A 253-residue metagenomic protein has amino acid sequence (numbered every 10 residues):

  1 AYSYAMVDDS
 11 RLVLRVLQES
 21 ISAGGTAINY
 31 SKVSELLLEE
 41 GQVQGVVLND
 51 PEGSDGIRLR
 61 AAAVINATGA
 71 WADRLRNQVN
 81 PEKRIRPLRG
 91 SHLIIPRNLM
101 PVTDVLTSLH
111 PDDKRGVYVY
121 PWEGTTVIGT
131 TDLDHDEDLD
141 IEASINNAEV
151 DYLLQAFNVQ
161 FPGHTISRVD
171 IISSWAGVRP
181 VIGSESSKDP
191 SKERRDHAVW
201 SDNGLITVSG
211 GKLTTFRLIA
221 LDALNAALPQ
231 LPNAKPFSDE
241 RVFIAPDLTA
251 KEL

Functional and structural regions predicted by a protein language model:
A1-V7: Active-site-adjacent segment of FAD-dependent monooxygenases/related oxidoreductases
D9-R11, R15, E19, R74-Q78 (+2 more regions): C-terminal catalytic lobe of FAD-dependent flavoproteins
L14-S22, Y30-V33: Conserved N-terminal helical subregion
T26, E35, R60, G116-Y118 (+1 more regions): Short, surface-exposed charged micro-motifs
N29-Q44: A conserved short coil-to-beta-strand element within the FAD-binding core of flavoproteins
Q42-V46, T103-D104: Short, hydrophobic/aromatic-rich segments at coil-to-beta transitions
E52-A63, A67: Core beta-strand elements of the Rossmann-like FAD/NAD(P) dinucleotide-binding domain in flavoenzyme oxidoreductases
